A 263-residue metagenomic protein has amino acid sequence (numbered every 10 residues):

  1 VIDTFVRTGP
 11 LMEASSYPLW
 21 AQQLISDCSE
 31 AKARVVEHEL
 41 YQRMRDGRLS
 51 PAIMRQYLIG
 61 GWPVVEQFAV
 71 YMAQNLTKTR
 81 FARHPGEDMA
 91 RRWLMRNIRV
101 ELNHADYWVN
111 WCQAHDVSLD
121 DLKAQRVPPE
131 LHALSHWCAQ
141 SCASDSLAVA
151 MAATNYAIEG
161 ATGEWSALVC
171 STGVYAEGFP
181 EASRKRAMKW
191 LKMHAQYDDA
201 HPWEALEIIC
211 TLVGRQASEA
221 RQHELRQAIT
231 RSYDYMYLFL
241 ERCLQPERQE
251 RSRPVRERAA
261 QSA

Functional and structural regions predicted by a protein language model:
I2-A263: Non-heme di-metal
